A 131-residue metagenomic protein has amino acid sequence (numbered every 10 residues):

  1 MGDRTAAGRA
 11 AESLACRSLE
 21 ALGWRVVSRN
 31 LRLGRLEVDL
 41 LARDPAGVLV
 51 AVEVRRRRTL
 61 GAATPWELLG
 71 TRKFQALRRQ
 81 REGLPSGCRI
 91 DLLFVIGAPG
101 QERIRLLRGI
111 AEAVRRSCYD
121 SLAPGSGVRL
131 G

Functional and structural regions predicted by a protein language model:
M1-L31: Acidic-basic catalytic patches of nuclease active cores, encompassing PD-(D/E)XK and other metal-cofactor nuclease
A21-L49: Active-site metal-binding core of divalent-cation-utilizing nuclease and nuclease-like domains
L31, P45, R56-R58, G97 (+1 more regions): Short, glycine/serine-rich, charged loops/turns that create anion-binding and catalytic segments at active sites
R35, L49-A51, G87, I104: Structural motif
V38-A42, A46-T64, L77: Conserved catalytic cores of phosphodiester-cleaving nucleases, focusing on short active-site segments
A63-T71, Q75-E102: Nucleic-acid nuclease catalytic cores
S86-G131: Domain-level recognition of nuclease-like catalytic cores that cleave nucleotide substrates
